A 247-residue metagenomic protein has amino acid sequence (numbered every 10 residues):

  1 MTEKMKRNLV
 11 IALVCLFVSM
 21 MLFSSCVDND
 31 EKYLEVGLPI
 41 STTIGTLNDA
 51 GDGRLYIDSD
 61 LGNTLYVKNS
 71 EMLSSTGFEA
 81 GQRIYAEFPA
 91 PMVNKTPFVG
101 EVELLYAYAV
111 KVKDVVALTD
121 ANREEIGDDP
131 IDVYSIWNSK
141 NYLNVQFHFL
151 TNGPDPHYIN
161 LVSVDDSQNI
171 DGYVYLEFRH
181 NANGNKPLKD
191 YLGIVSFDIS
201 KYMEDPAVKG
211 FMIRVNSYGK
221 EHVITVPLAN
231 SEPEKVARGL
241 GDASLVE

Functional and structural regions predicted by a protein language model:
L22-S25: C-terminal motif of bacterial Sec signal peptides marking the signal peptidase cleavage site
D30-D52: Structural detector for short beta-strands of small beta-barrel domains
G62-T76: Beta-strand/loop nucleic-acid-binding surfaces
T76-F98: Flexible glycine-rich surface loops and low-complexity tracts that mediate binding to linear polymers
P91-T96, N216-I224: Short acidic/polar inter-strand loop motif in beta-rich domains
N94-H148: Surface-exposed beta-loop interaction hotspot
D132-K186: Short helix-loop boundary/capping segments
N181-F211, Y218-K220: Short, solvent-exposed, Trp/other aromatic-anchored flexible loops in extracytoplasmic proteins
